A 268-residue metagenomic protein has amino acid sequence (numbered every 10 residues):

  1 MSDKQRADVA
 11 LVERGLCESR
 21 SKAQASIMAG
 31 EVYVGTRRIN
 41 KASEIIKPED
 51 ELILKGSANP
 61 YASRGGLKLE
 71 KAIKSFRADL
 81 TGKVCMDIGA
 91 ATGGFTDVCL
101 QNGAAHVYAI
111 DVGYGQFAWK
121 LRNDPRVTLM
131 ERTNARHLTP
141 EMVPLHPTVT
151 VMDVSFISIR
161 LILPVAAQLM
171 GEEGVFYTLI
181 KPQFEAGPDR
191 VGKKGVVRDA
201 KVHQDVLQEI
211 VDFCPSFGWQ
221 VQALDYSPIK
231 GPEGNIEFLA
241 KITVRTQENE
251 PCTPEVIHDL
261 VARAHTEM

Functional and structural regions predicted by a protein language model:
M1-P48, V84-C85: A basic, amphipathic helix-loop patch mediating RNA/tRNA/ribosome contacts
G15-L16, K74-T81, E141-P144: Glycine-rich helix-loop-beta junction characteristic of Rossmann-like nucleotide cofactor-binding loops
L80-A91: Conserved class I S-adenosyl-L-methionine
T92-G103: Conserved SAM-binding loop of SAM-dependent methyltransferases across substrates and taxa, primarily the Class I
Y108-L161: S-adenosyl-L-methionine
R160-Y177: A short glycine-rich, Lys/Arg-flanked "PGG" loop and its adjoining helix->strand segment in the class I
P182-R198: Short, glycine-/aromatic-enriched active-site segment of Class I SAM-dependent methyltransferases
I236-M268: Flexible, glycine-/basic-rich loop-and-beta segments that form/coincide with the SAM-dependent methyltransferase
